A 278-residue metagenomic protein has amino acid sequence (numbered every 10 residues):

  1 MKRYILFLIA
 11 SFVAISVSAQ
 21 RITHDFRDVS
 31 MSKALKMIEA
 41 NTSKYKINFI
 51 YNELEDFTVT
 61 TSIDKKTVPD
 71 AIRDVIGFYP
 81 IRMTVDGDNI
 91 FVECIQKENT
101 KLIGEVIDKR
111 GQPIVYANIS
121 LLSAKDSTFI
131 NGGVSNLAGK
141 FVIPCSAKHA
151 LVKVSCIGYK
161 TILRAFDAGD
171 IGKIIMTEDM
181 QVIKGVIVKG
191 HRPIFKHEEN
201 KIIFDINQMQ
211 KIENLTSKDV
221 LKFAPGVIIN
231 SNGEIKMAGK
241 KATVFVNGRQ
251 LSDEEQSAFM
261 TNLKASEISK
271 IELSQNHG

Functional and structural regions predicted by a protein language model:
M1-F26, A34-I38, I119, L151 (+2 more regions): Bacterial Sec-dependent N-terminal signal peptides
I15-K97, S127-N131, R192-E198, N232-T243: N-terminal export/assembly leaders
L35, N41-T42, Y79, V85-N99 (+7 more regions): Short, acidic, small-residue-rich periplasmic hinge/interaction motif at the N-terminus of Gram-negative outer-membrane
Q112-I114, V142-A150, F166, I212 (+1 more regions): Short Pro-Gly-centered beta-turn/loop motif in secreted/extracellular proteins
K125-K140: Short, acidic Ser/Thr/Gly-rich low-complexity loop/linker segments typical of extracellular and cell-surface proteins
G139-C145, K173-I175: Exposed aromatic-hydrophobic patches
V142-P144, R249-G278: Short acidic/polar hinge/loop motifs at secondary-structure boundaries that mediate gating or recognition
K218-S252, K270: Extracytoplasmic beta-strand/coil segments of soluble accessory domains associated with Gram-negative outer-membrane
